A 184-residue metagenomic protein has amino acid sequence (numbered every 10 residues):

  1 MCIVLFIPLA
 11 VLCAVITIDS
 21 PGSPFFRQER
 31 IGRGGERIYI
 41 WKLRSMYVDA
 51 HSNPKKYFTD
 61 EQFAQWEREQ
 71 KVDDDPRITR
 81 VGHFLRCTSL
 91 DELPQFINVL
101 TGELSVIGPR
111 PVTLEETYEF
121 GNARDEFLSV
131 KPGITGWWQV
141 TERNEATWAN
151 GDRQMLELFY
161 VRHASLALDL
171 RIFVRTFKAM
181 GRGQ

Functional and structural regions predicted by a protein language model:
M1-S52, L166-Q184: A hydrophobic, helix-centered structural microdomain
C2, R68-K131, I172-A179: A short, structured surface patch at a secondary-structure boundary
A10-V11, T79-R80, R153-Q154: Short hydrophobic "helix-edge" motifs at membrane interfaces and signal-peptide entry regions
P24, G34, F84, L104 (+2 more regions): Gly/Ser/Thr-rich beta-alpha loop segments that engage phosphate groups in nucleotides
F26-P76, T135-L156: Short, glycine-rich, amphipathic interfacial segments at transmembrane boundaries or analogous
D73, A123-Q184: C-terminal terminal-structure detector
